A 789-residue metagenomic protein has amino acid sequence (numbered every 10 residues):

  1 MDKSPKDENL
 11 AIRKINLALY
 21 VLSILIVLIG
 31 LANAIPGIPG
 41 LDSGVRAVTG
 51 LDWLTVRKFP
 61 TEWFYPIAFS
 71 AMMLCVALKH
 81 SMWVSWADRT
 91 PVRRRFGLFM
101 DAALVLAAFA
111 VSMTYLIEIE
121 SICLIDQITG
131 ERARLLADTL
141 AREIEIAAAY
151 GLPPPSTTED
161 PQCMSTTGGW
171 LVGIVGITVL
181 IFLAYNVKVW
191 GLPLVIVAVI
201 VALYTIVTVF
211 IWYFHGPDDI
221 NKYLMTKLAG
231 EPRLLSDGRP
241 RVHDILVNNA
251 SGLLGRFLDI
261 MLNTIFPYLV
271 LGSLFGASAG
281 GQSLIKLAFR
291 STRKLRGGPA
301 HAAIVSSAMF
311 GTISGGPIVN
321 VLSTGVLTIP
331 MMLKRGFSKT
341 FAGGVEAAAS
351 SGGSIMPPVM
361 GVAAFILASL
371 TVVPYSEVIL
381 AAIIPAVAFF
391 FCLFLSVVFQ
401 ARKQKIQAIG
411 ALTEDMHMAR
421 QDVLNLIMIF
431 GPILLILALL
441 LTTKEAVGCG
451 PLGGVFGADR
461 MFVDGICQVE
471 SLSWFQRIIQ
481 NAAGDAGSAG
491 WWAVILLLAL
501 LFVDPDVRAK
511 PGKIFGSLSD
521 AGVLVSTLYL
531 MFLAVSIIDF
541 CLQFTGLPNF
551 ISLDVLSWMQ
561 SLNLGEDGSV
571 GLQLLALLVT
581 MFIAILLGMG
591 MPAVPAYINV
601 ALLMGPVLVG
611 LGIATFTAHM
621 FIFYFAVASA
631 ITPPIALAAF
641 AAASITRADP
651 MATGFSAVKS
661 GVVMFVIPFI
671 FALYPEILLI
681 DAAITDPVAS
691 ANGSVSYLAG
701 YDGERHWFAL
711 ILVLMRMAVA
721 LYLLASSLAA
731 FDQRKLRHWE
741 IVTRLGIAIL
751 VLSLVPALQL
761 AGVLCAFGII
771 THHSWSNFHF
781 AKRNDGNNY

Functional and structural regions predicted by a protein language model:
M1-I26, L380-S526, F640-L752, F780-A781 (+1 more regions): Long, contiguous bundles of hydrophobic transmembrane helices that form the permeation core of multi-pass
M1-T166, V172, G176: Conserved, well-structured core domains of diverse proteins
T114-C123, K334, G353-L367, P385-A408: Transmembrane-helix bundle segments that line or gate the permeation/cavity pathway in multi-pass membrane proteins
G169-G173, L253-T264, R290-A303, R335-F341 (+6 more regions): Membrane-interfacial loop-to-helix junctions in multi-pass transporters
A184, V201, F214, D218-Q282 (+6 more regions): Core transmembrane alpha-helical segments of multi-pass membrane transporters/permeases
A184-A229, R256-F257, L274, S278-Q282 (+3 more regions): Flexible hinge motifs at transmembrane-helix junctions and intramembrane kinks/re-entrant loops in multi-pass membrane
L271-G276, S307-G316, A348-S354, D539 (+3 more regions): Transmembrane alpha-helix interface/packing and boundary motifs in multi-pass membrane proteins, characterized by
I285-G353, V359-L367, V372, A593-F625 (+1 more regions): Hydrophobic transmembrane alpha-helices that form the pore/transport pathway of multi-pass ion and small-solute
